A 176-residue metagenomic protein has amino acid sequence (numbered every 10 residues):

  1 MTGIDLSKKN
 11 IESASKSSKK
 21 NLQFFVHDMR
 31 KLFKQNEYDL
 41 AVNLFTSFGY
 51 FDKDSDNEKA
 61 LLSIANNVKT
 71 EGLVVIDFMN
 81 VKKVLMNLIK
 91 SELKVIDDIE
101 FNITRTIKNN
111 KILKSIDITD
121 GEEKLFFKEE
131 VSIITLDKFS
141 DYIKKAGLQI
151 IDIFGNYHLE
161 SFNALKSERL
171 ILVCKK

Functional and structural regions predicted by a protein language model:
M1, V74-V75: A short hydrophobic/small-residue beta-strand
M1-L32: Class I SAM-dependent methyltransferase SAM/SAH-binding core
S15, K19, D52, K69: Short conserved AdoMet
R30-A41: A short acidic, Gly/Pro-enriched loop at the edge of an enzyme's catalytic core that lines a small-molecule cofactor
D39-D56: A short SAM/SAH-binding and catalytic strip from SAM-dependent methyltransferases
E58-L73: A short glycine-rich, Lys/Arg-flanked "PGG" loop and its adjoining helix->strand segment in the class I
V75-Y142: SAM-dependent methyltransferase
L136-K176: C-terminal lobe and adjacent flexible extensions of AdoMet/dcAdoMet transferase-like proteins
